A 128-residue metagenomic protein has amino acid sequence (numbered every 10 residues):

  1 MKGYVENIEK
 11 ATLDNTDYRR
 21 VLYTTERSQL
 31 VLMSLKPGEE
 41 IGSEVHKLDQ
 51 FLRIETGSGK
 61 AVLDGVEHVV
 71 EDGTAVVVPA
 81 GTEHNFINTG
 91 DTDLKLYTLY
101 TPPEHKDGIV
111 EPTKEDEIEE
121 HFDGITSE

Functional and structural regions predicted by a protein language model:
M1-R27, E111-E128: A short, N-terminal "cap"/entry segment at the start of jelly-roll beta-barrel domains of the cupin/DSBH fold
N15-T16, V31-H46: Conserved short histidine dyad/triad with adjacent acidic residue
S28, P37, K47, V66 (+2 more regions): A generic "binding-loop/recognition-motif" signal
D49-G59: Glycine- and acidic-residue-biased ligand/ion/polar-headgroup-sensing regions
V66-A80: Short acidic-glycine-tyrosine-enriched beta hairpin
A80-K106: Ligand-binding loop in jelly-roll beta-barrel domains
